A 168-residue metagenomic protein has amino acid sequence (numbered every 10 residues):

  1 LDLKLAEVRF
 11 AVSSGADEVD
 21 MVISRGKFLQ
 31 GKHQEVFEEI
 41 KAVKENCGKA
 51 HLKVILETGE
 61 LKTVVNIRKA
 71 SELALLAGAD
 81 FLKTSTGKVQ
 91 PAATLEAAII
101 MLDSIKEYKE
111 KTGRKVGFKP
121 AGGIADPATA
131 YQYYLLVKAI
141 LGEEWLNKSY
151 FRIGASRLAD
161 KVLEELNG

Functional and structural regions predicted by a protein language model:
L1-F118, A125-S156, D160, E164-G168: Alpha/beta enzyme core
